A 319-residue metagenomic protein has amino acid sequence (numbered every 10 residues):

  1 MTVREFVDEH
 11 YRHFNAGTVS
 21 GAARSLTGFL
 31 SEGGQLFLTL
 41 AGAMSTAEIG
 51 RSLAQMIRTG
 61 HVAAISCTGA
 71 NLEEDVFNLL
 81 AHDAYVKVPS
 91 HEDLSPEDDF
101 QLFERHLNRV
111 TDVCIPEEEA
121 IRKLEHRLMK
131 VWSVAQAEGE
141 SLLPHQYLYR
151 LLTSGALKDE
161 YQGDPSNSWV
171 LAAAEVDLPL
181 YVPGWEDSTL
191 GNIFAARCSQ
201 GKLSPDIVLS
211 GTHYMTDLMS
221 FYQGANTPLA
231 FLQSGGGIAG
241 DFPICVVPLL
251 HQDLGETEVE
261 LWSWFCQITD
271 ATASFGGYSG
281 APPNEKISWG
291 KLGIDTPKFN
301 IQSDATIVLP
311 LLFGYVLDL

Functional and structural regions predicted by a protein language model:
M1-L30: N-terminal glycine-rich anion-binding loop in soluble enzyme alpha/beta folds
V3, F14-G17, T227, I238 (+2 more regions): C-terminal functional extensions of proteins
A22-L36, A172-V176, S220-P228: Glycine-rich phosphate/diphosphate-binding loops that line cofactor/substrate pockets in enzymes
L36-S45, I65, Y181-W185, L203-Y278: Glycine-rich anion-binding loop/nest that anchors nucleotide
E48-R51, V76-H82, N192-A196, P243-V246 (+1 more regions): Short acidic, glycine/serine/threonine-rich loops at helix termini
S52-R58, A196-S199, V247-L254, A281-E285: Short, solvent-exposed amphipathic alpha-helical segments in soluble enzyme and RNA/protein-processing domains
I57-L124: A generic, well-ordered mixed alpha/beta core segment in the N-terminal half of proteins
D98-T189: Ligand-binding beta-strand-loop-alpha-helix segment within the catalytic cores of soluble metabolic enzymes
